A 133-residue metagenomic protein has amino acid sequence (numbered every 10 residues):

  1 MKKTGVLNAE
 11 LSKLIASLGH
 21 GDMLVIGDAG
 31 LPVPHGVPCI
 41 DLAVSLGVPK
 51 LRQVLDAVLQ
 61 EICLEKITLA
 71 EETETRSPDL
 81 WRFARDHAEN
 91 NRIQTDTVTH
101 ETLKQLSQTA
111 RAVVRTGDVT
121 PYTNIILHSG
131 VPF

Functional and structural regions predicted by a protein language model:
M1-A43: Long, hydrophobic N-terminal alpha-helical segment
L7, A16-L18, P32, L59-E61 (+3 more regions): Solvent-exposed alpha-helices and their adjacent loops that cap or buttress functional pockets in soluble metabolic
E10-K13, Q53-L55, T99-E101, A112: A generic local structural motif
L14, L18-G21, A57-E65, D86-N91 (+1 more regions): Change "in soluble alpha/beta enzymes" to "in soluble alpha/beta proteins
D22-V25, P38-I40, E65-T68, R92-T95 (+2 more regions): Structural motif
D28, E71, S129: Residues that line or immediately flank small-molecule/substrate-binding pockets and catalytic motifs
P32-P34, L42-K66, T73-H87: Feature captures the catalytic cores and cofactor-binding loops of soluble hydro-lyases/lyases that act on carboxylate
L80-F133: Glycine-rich, aromatic-bearing surface loops/beta-hairpins
